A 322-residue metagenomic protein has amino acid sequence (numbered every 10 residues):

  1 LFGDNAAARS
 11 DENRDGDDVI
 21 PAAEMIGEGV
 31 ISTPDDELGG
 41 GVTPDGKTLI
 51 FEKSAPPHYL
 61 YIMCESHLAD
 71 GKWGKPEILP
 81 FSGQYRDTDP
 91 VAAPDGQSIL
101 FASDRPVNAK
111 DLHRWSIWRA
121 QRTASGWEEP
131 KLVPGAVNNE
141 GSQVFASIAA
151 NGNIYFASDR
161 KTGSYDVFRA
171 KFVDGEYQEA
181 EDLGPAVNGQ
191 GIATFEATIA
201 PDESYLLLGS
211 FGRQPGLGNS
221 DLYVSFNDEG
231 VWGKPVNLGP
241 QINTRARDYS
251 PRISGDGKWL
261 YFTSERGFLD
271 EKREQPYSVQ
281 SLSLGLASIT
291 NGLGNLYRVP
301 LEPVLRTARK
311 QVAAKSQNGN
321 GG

Functional and structural regions predicted by a protein language model:
L1-S10: Signal peptide processing junction and immediate N-terminal pro/mature segment of secreted/exported proteins
R9-G322: Short, conserved micro-motifs composed of acidic
